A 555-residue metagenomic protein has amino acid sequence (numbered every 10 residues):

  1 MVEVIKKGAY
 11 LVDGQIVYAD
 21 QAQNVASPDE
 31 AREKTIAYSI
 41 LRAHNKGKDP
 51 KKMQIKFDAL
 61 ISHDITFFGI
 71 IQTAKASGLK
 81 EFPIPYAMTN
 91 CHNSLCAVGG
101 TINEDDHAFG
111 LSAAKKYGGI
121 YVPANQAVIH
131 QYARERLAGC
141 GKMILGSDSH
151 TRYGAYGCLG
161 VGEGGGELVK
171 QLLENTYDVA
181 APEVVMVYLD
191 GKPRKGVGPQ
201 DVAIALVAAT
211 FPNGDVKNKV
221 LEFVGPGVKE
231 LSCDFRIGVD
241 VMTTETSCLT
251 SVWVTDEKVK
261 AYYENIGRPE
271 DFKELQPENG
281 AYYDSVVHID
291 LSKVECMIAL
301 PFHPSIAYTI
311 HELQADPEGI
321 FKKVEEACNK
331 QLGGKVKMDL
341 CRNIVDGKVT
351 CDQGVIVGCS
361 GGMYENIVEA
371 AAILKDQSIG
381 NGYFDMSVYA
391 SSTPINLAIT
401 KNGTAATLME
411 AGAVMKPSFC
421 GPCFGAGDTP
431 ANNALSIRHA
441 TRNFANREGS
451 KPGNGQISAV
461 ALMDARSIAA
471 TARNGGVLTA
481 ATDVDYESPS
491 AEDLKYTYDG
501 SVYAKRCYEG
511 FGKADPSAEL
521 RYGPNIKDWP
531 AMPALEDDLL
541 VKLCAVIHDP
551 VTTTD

Functional and structural regions predicted by a protein language model:
M1-D555: Fe-S-dependent hydro-lyases/dehydratases of central metabolism
